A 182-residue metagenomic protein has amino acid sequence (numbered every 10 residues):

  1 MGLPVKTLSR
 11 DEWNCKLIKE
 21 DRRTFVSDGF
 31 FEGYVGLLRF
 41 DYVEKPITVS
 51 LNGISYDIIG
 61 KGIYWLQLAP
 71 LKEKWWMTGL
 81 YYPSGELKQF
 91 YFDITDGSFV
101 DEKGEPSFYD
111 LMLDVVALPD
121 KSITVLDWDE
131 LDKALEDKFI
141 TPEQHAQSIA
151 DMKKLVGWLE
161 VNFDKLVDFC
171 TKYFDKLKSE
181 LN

Functional and structural regions predicted by a protein language model:
M1-W65: Charge-rich, low-complexity N-terminal segments
D28-F30, Y82, K103-E105: Generic marker of residues within folded, mature protein domains
I59-V100, Y109-L113: Phosphate/ribose-recognition catalytic cores of enzymes acting on nucleotide-derived substrates
L87, Y91-K138: Conserved, surface-exposed functional patches that form binding/active-site neighborhoods
F90-F92, T141-H145, F174, K178-N182: A short, hydrophobic/aromatic-rich structural module that often spans a beta strand with its adjoining loop
E130-K154: Short, surface-exposed, low-complexity cationic segments
D151-N182: Cysteine/selenocysteine-centered motifs that mediate thiol-based redox chemistry or coordinate metal-sulfur cofactors
